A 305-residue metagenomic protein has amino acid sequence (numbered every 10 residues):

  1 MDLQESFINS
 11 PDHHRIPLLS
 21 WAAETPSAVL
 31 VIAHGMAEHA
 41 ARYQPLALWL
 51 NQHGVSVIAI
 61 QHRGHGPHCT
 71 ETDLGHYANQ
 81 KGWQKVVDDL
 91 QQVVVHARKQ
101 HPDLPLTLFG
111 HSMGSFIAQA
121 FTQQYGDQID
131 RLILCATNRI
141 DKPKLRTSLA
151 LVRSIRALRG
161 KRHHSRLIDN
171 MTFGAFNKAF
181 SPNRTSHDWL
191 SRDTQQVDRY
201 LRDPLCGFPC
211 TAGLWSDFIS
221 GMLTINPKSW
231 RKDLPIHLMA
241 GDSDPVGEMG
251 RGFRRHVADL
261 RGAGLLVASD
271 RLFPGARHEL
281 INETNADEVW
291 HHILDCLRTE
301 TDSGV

Functional and structural regions predicted by a protein language model:
M1-A22: N-terminal cap/lid segment of alpha/beta-hydrolase-fold proteins
S27, H34-E38, S112, D242-S243: Active-site glycine-rich loops that stabilize anionic/oxyanionic intermediates across multiple enzyme folds
R42-D73: Conserved alpha/beta-hydrolase
A78-R98: Alpha/beta-hydrolase active-site loop
H101-S112: Alpha/beta-hydrolase fold nucleophile elbow
A118-L205: Alpha/beta-hydrolase-fold enzymes
L238-A240: Short beta-strand/loop motif that positions the catalytic acidic residue of the alpha/beta-hydrolase fold
R261-V305: Catalytic active-site module of serine/aspartate enzymes centered on a nucleophile-bearing elbow/loop
